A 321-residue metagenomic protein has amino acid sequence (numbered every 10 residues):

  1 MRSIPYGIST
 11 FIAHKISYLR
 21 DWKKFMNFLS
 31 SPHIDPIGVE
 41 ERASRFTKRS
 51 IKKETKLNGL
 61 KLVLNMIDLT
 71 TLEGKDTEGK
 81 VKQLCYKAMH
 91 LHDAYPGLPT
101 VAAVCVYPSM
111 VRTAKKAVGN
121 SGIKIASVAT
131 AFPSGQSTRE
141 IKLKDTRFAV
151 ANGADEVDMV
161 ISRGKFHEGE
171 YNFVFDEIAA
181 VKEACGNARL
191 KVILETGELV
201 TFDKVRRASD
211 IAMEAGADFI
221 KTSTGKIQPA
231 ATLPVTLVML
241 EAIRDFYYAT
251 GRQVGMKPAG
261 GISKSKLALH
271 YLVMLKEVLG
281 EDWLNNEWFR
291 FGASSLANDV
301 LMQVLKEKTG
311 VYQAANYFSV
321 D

Functional and structural regions predicted by a protein language model:
I16-G74, G79, M213, L240-V254 (+1 more regions): Alpha/beta catalytic cores of nucleotide-metabolism and tRNA/nucleoside-modifying enzymes
L57-N58, T77-P99, V111-I123, V128-R252 (+2 more regions): Alpha/beta enzyme core
Y107, E195-G197, A259: Short loop/turn motifs enriched for small/polar and acidic residues
P108-M110, F132, K226, G260 (+1 more regions): Glycine-rich beta-alpha junction loops
